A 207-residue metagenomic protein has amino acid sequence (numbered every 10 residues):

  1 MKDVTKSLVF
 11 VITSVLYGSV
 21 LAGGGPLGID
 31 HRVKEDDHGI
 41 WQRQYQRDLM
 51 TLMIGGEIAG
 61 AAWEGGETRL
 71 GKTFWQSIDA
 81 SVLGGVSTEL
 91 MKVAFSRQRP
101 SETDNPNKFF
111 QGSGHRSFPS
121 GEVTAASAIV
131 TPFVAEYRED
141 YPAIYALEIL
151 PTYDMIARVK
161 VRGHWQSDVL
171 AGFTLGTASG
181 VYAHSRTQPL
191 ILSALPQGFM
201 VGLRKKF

Functional and structural regions predicted by a protein language model:
K2-T13: Sec-dependent signal peptide recognition, specifically the positively charged N-region followed immediately by
K6, A22-S117, V123-V159: Hydrophobic alpha-helical bundle signature of multipass membrane enzymes
Y17-S19: N-terminal signal peptide c-region/cleavage motif recognized by signal peptidases
A62-G65, Y137, V181, S185-L190 (+1 more regions): Outer-membrane beta-barrel proteins
G121, A125, L195-F199: Residues that define the transmembrane beta-barrel architecture of outer-membrane proteins
E122-A126, H164-H184: Alpha-helical transmembrane segments that form the membrane-embedded catalytic/substrate-binding core of multi-pass
I129, V169, F199-V201: Hydrophobic, lipid-facing positions within transmembrane beta-strands of outer-membrane proteins
Q197-F207: Outer-membrane beta-barrel "beta-signal"
